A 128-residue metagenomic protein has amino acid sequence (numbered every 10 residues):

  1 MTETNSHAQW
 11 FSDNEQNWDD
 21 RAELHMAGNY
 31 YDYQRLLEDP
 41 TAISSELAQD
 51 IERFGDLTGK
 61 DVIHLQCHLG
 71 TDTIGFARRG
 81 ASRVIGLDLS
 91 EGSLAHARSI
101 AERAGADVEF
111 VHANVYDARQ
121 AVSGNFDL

Functional and structural regions predicted by a protein language model:
M1-Q34: N-terminal, positively charged/glycine-rich alpha-helical extensions of SAM-dependent methyltransferases
Y30-D61, G75: Conserved alpha-helix/loop element of class I SAM-dependent methyltransferases that forms part of the SAM/SAH-binding
K60-Q120: Class I SAM-dependent methyltransferase SAM/SAH-binding core
R119-L128: A short acidic, Gly/Pro-enriched loop at the edge of an enzyme's catalytic core that lines a small-molecule cofactor
